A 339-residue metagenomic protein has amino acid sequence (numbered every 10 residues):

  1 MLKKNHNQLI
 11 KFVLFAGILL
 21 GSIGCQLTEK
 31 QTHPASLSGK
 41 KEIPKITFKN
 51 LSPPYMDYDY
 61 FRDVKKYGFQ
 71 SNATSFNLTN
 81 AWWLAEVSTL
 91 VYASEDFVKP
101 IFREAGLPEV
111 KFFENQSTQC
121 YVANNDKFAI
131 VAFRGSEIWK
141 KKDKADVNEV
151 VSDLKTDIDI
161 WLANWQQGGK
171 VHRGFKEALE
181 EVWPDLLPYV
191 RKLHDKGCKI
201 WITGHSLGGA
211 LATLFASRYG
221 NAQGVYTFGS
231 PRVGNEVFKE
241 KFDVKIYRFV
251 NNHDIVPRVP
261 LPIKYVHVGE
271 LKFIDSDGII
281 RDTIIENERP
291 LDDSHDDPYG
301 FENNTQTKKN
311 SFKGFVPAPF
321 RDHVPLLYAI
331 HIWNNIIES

Functional and structural regions predicted by a protein language model:
L2-V13: Bacterial N-terminal signal peptides that target proteins for export
L14-L19: Hydrophobic helical h-region of N-terminal Sec-dependent signal peptides in bacterial secretory/periplasmic proteins
I23-G24: C-terminal motif of bacterial Sec signal peptides marking the signal peptidase cleavage site
T28-C120, N125-D126, R134: N-terminal low-complexity, Ser/Thr- and acidic-residue-enriched intrinsically disordered segments
A93-T203, G220-Y226, K239-K241, Y247 (+2 more regions): A conserved cap/lid and substrate-binding interface adjacent to the catalytic center of lipid-processing enzymes
G204-G208, A212: Gly/Ala-rich beta-loop-alpha elbow adjacent to hydrolase catalytic centers
L214-R218: Active-site signature of alpha/beta-hydrolase-fold catalytic machinery across serine- and Asp/Cys-nucleophile hydrolases
Q223-N304: The feature captures the conserved acid-bearing segment of alpha/beta-hydrolase catalytic domains
